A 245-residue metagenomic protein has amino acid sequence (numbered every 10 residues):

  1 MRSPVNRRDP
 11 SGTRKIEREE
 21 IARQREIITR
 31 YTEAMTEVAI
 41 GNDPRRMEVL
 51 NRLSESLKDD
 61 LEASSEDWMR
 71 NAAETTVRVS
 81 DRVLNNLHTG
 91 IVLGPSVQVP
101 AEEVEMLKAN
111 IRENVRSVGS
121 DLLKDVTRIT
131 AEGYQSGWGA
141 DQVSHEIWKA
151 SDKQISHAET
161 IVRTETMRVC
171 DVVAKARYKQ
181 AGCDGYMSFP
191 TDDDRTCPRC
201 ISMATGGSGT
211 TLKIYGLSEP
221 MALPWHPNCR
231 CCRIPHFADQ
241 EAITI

Functional and structural regions predicted by a protein language model:
M1-I16: Short turn/helix-capping motifs enriched in Asx and small/polar residues
P4-R7, G133, V169-V172: Short alpha-helical functional segments enriched in proximate histidine and acidic residues
P4-R7, L123, A140, C197: Internal amphipathic alpha-helical segments of the cytochrome P450 catalytic fold
I16-A150, F237-I245: N-terminal leader/targeting and assembly helices and adjacent pre-domain segments
D152-I245: Acidic, glycine-rich two-metal-ion catalytic cores of nucleic acid-processing enzymes
